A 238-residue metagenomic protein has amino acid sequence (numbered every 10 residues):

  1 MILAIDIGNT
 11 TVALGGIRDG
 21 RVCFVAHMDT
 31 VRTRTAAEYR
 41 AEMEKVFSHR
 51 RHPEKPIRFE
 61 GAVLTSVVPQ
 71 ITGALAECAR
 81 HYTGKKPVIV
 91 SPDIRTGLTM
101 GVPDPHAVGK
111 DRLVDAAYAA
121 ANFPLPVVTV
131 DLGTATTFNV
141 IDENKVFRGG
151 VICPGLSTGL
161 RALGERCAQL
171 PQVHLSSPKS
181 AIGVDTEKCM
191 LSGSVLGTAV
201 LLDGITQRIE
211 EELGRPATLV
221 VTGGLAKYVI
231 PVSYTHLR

Functional and structural regions predicted by a protein language model:
I2-D6, V63, V127-D131, V220: Short glycine-aspartate micro-motif
I2-E42, V146-P171, S177: Short glycine-rich, Thr/Ser-proximal phosphate-binding strand/loop in the N-terminal lobe of ATP-dependent enzymes
V22-A74, S157, A162, S192 (+1 more regions): N-terminal phosphate-binding loop and adjacent alpha-helix
R34, T65-T72, S192, G214-S233: Glycine-rich phosphate-binding loops at beta-strand->alpha-helix junctions
K85-I89, I94-R166, V195-T206: Phosphate-binding/catalytic loop of phosphoryl-transfer enzymes
G164-L196, T218, L225-K227: A mobile "lid/hinge" subdomain adjacent to the ATP/sugar-phosphate binding pocket shared across diverse ATP-dependent
E187, G193-I209, L213, Y228: Polyanion-binding loop/helix "lid" in catalytic or ligand-binding cores
T235-R238: Conserved small/polar residues in nucleotide/adenosyl-binding loops
